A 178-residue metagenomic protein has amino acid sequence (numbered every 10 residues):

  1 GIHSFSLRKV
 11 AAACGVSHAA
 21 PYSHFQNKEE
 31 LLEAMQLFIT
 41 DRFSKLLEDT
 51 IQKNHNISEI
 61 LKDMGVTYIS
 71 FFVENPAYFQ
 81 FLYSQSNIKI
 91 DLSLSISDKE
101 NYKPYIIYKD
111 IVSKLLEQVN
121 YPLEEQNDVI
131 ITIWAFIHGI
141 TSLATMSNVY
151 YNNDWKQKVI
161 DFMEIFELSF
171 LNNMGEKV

Functional and structural regions predicted by a protein language model:
I2-E30, A34: Helix-turn-helix
H3, M35, Y121-E125: Short, charged helix-capping/linker segments at alpha-helix termini
A13, E30-Q52, E59, D63-S70 (+5 more regions): Alpha-helical structural segments
L32-I39, F79-L82, I90, S97: Alpha-helical DNA-contacting segments of helix-turn-helix folds
I39, F43, L47, F72 (+4 more regions): Hydrophobic recognition helices of helix-based DNA-binding modules
L47-E48, A77, L92-Q118, N127-I131 (+2 more regions): Amphipathic alpha-helical packing segments from all-alpha helical-bundle domains
K62-S84, W134-I137, T141: Helical hydrophobic small-molecule/effector-binding pocket
Y83-D91, S147-V149: Short linear capping/connector segments at secondary-structure termini
